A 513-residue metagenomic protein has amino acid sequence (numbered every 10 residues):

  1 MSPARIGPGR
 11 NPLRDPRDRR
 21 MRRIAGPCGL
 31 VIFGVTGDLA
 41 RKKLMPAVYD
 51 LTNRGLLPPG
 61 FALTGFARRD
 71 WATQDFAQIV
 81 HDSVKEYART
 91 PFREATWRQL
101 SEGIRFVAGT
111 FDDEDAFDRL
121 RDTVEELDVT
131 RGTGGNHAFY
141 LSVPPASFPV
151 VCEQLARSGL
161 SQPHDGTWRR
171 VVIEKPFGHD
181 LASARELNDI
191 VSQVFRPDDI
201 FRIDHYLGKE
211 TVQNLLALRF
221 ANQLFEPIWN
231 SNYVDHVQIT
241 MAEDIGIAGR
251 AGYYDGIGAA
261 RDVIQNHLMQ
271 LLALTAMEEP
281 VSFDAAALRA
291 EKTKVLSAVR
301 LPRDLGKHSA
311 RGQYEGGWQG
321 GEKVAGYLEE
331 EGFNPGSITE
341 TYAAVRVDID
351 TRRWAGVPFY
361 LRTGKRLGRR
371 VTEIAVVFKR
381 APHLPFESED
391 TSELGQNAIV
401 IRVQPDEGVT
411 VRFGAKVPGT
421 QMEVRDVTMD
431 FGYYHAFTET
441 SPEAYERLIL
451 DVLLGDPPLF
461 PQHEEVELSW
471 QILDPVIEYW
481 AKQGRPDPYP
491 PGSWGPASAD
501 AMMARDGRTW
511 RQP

Functional and structural regions predicted by a protein language model:
M1-I173, F177-P513: Secretory/organelle targeting and membrane-embedding segments
